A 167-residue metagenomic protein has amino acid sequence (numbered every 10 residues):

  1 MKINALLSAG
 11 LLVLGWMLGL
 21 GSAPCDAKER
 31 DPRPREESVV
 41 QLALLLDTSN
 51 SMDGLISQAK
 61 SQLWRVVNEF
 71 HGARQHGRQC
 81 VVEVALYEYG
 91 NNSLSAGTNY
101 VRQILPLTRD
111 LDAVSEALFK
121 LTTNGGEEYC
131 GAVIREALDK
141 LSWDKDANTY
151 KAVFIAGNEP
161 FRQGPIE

Functional and structural regions predicted by a protein language model:
M1-L6: Positively charged n-region of N-terminal signal peptides that target proteins for export
S8-L20: Bacterial N-terminal signal peptides
A23-E167: Divalent cation-coordinating acidic motifs and surrounding scaffolds that mediate Ca2+/Mg2+/Mn2+/Zn2+-dependent binding
